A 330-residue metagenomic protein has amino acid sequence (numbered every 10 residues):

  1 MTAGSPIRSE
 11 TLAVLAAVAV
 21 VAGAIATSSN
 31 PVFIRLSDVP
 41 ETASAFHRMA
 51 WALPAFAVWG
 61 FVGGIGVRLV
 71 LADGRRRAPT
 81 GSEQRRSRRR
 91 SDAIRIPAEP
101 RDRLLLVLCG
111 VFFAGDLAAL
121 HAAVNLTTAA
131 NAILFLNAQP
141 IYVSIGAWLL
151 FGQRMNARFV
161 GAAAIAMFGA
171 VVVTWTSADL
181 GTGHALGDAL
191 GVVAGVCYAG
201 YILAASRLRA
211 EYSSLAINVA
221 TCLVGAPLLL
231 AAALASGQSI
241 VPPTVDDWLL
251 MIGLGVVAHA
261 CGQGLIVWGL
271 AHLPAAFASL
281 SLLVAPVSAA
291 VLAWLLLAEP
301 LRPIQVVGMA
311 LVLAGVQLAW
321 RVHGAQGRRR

Functional and structural regions predicted by a protein language model:
M1-A52, F56-W59, A119, L180-R207 (+3 more regions): Glycine-/small-residue-enriched transmembrane alpha-helix faces in small-molecule transporters and effluxers
L15-A17, V39-G115, Y142-G146, V196-A204 (+4 more regions): Transmembrane alpha-helices of multi-pass small-molecule transport proteins
A17, D102-L106, M155-M167, G187-D188 (+1 more regions): Cytoplasmic-side transmembrane-helix entry/capping segments in multi-pass membrane proteins
A22-S29, F33-L36, W59, L104-L126 (+6 more regions): Hydrophobic alpha-helical transmembrane segments of multi-pass membrane transport proteins, especially secondary
S37, S44, R48, A123 (+9 more regions): Hydrophobic/aromatic residues within transmembrane alpha-helices of multi-pass small-molecule transporters
A43-H47, N131-L134, A157-V160, A216-A220 (+3 more regions): Signature of the 12-TM Major Facilitator Superfamily
W51-A55, F135-L149, A164, V224-L229 (+2 more regions): Alpha-helical transmembrane segments of compact multi-pass small-molecule transporters, enriched in specific families
G146, M155-S177, P227-L229, L292 (+1 more regions): Hydrophobic transmembrane alpha-helices of multi-pass small-molecule transport proteins
